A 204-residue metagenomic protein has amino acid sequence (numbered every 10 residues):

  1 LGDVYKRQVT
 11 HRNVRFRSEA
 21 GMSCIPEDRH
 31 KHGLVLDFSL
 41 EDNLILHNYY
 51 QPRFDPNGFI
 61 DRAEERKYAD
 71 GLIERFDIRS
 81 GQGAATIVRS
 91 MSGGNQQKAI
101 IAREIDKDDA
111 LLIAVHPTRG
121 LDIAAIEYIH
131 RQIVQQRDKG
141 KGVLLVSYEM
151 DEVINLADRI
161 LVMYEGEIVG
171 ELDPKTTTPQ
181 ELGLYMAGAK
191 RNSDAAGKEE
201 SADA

Functional and structural regions predicted by a protein language model:
L1-Y5: Short, small-residue-biased leader/transition segments that mark boundaries at the very start of proteins
K6-R17, P174-T177: ABC ATPase NBD Q-loop/coupling interface
H11, Q180, G188-A204: ABC ATPase nucleotide-binding domains
R15-F16, M22-E27, H32, G142-L144: ABC nucleotide-binding domain signature
A20, P56, E167-R191: Conserved beta-strand-loop-alpha-helix hinge in the C-terminal portion of ABC ATPase nucleotide-binding domains
L36-P52, P56-V169: Helical hairpin unit composed of two closely spaced alpha helices linked by a short loop
